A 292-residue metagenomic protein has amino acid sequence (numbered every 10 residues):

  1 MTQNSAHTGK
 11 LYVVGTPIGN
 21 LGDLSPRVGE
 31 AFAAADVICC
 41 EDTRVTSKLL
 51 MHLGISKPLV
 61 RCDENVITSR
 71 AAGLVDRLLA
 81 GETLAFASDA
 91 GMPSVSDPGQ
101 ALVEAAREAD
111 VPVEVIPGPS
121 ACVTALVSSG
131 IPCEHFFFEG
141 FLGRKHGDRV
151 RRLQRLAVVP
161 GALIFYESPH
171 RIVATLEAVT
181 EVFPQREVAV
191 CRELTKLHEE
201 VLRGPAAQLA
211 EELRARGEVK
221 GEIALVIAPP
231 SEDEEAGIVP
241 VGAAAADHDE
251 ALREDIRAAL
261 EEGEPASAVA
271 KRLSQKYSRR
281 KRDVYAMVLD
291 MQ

Functional and structural regions predicted by a protein language model:
M1-N65: Glycine-rich, flexible N-terminal cofactor/catalytic loop recognition
T8, A162, P169-Q292: A contiguous loop/helix-start segment that scaffolds small-molecule binding in enzyme catalytic cores
G9-L11, A80-A85, G161-A162: Loop/turn-to-beta-strand initiation segments
A31-I38, D110-E114, A162-L163: Short active-site oxyanion
C40, V115-G118, F165, V190: General beta-strand structural signal in soluble alpha/beta enzymes
R61-S69, L142-K145: Conserved helicase motor
P98-Q100, A266: Glycine-centered tight-turn and secondary-structure capping sites
A101-V159: Class I SAM-dependent methyltransferase SAM-binding "motif I" and its flanking Rossmann-like core
